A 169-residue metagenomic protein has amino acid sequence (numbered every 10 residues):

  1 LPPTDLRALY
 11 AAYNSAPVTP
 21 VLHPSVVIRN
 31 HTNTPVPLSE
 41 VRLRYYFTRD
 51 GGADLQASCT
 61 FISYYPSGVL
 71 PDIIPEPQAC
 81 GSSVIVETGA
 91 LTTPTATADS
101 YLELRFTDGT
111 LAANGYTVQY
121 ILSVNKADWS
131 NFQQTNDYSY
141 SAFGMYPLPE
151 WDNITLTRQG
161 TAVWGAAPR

Functional and structural regions predicted by a protein language model:
L1-V21: Low-complexity, acidic Ser/Thr/Pro/Gly-rich terminal tails and inter-domain linkers that flank the onset of structured
N14, V27-N33, R49: Asparagine-centered strand-capping/turn motif at beta-strand->loop junctions
S25-I28, N114: Buried hydrophobic-core signal for structured, non-transmembrane domains
T34-R44, A53-C59, V118-Q119: Short, hydrophobic/aromatic beta-strand segments
Y45-G51, F143-M145: Short edge-strand/loop segments of extracellular domains
G51-S100: A surface/secretory-pathway sequence property marking extracellular, secreted, or lumenal proteins enriched
L91-T93, T97-S100, I121-R169: Terminal connector regions
T110-S123: Short Pro-Gly-centered flexible turn/kink motifs
